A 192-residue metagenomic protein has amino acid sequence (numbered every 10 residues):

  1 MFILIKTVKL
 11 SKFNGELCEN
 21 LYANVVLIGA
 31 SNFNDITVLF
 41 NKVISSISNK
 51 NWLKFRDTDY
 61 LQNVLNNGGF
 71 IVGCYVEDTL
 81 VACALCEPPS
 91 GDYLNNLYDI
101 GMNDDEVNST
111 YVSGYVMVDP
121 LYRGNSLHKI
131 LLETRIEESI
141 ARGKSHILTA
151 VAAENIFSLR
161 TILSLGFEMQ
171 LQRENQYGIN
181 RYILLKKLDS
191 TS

Functional and structural regions predicted by a protein language model:
K6-F13, N175-S192: C-terminal "cap" of GNAT-fold acetyltransferases
L10-D59, G73-V76, L80-V81: Short amphipathic alpha-helix that is part of the acyltransferase structural core
G69-G73, C83, Y115, L148 (+1 more regions): Short hydrophobic/aromatic beta-strand element in the GNAT-like acyltransferase core that lines or flanks the acyl-donor
A82-Y115, R123: Conserved acyl-donor/pantetheine-binding loop and adjacent beta-alpha core of acyl/acetyltransferases and related
Y115-V118, G124-E137, R160, S164: Conserved acetyl-CoA-binding loop-helix of GNAT-fold acetyltransferases
R123, T149-L159, Q176-Y177: Conserved beta-strand-loop-alpha-helix junction that forms the acyl-donor binding cleft
K129, A141, A153-L171: Conserved active-site alpha-helix within GNAT-family acetyltransferase domains
S139-V151: Conserved GNAT acetyl-CoA-binding A-motif
